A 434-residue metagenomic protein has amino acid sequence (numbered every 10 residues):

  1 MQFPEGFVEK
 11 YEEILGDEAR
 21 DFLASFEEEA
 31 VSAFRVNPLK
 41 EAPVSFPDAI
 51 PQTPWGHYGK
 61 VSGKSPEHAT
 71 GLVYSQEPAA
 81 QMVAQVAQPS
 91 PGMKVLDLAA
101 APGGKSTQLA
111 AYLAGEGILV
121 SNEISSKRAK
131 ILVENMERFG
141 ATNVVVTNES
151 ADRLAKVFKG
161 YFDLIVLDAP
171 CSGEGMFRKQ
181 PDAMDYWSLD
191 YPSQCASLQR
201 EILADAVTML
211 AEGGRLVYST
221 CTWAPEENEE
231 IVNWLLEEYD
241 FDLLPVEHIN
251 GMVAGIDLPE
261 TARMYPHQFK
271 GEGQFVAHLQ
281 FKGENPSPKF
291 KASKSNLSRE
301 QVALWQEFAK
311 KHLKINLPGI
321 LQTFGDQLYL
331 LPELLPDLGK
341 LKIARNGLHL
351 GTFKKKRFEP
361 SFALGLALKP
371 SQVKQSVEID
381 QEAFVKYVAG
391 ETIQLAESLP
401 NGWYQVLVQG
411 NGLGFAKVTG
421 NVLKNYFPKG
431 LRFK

Functional and structural regions predicted by a protein language model:
M1-K40, E272-F275, K282-K434: Polybasic, low-complexity RNA-engagement segments
S90-P91, A155-V166: A short acidic, Gly/Pro-enriched loop at the edge of an enzyme's catalytic core that lines a small-molecule cofactor
G92-A101: Conserved class I S-adenosyl-L-methionine
P102-G115: Conserved SAM-binding loop of SAM-dependent methyltransferases across substrates and taxa, primarily the Class I
A114, L210-E212: Helix-to-beta-strand junctions that scaffold the AdoMet/dcAdoMet cofactor pocket in Class I SAM-dependent enzymes
I124-K159: S-adenosyl-L-methionine
K127, D163-I202, C221-N228: Mobile active-site "lid"/loop adjacent to the S-adenosyl-L-methionine
F162, R215-Y218, T222-Y329: Class I S-adenosyl-L-methionine
